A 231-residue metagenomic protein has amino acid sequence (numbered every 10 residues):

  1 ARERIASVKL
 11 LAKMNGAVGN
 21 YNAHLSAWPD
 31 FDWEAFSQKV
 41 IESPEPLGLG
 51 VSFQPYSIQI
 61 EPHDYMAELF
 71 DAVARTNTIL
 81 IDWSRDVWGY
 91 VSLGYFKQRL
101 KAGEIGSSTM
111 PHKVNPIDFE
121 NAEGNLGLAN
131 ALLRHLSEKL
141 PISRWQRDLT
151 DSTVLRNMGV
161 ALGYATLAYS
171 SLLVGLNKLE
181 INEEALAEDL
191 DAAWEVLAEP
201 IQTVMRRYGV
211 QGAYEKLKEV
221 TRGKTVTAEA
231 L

Functional and structural regions predicted by a protein language model:
A1-K139: Internal glycine-rich alpha/beta core junctions
R4, I105-L231: Catalytic-core signal marking the mid-to-C-terminal active-site face
